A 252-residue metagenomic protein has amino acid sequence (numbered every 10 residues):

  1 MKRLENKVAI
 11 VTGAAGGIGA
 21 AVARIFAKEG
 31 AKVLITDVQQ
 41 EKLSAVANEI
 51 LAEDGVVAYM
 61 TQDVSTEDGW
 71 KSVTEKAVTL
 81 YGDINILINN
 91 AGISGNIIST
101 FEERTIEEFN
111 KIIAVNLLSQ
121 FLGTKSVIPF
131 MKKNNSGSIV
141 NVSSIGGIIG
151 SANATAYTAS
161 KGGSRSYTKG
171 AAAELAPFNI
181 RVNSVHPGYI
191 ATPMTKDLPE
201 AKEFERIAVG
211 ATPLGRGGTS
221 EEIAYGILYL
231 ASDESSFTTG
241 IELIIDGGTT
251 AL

Functional and structural regions predicted by a protein language model:
L4-L34: Canonical Rossmann dinucleotide-binding motif of NAD(H)/NADP(H)-dependent dehydrogenases/reductases, specifically
T66, S184, E203-E234, T238 (+1 more regions): C-terminal helical subdomain
I97-F101, T105-I113, A208: Substrate-binding pocket helix/loop in short-chain dehydrogenase/reductase
I98, I149, L228, T239-L252: Short C-terminal tail/terminal secondary-structure segment of NAD(P)H-dependent dehydrogenase/reductase domains
T124, S160, T168: Active-site helix of classical SDR
P129, A173-P177, S236: Alpha-helical segment proximal to the catalytic Tyr-Lys
S144: Residue(s) in the substrate-gating loop at a strand-loop-helix junction that position the organic substrate next
